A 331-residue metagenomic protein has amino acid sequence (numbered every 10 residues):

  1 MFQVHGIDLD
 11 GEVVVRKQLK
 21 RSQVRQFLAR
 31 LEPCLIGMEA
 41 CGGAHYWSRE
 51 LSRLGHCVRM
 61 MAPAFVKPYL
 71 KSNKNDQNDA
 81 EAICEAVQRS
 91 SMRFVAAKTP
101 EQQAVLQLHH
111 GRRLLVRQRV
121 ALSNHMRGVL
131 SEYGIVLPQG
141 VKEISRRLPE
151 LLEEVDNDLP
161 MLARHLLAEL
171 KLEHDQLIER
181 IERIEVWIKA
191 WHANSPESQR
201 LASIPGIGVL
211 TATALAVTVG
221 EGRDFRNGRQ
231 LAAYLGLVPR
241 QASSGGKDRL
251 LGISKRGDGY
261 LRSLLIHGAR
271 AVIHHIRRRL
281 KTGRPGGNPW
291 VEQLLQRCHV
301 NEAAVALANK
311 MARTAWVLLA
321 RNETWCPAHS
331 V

Functional and structural regions predicted by a protein language model:
M1-V331: A detector of single, family-specific signature residues that are central to catalytic or substrate-handling motifs
